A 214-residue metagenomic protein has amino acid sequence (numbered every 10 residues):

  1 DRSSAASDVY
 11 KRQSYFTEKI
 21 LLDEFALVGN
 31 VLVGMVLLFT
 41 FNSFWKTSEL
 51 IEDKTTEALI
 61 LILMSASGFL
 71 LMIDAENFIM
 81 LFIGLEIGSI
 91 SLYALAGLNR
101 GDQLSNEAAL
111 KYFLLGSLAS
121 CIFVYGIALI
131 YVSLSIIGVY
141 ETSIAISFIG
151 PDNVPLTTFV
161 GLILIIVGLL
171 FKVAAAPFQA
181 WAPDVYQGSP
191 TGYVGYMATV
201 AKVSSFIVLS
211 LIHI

Functional and structural regions predicted by a protein language model:
D1-A6, Y10, I212-H213: Single conserved hydrophobic/aromatic residue that forms the stacking wall/gate of nucleotide- or nucleobase-binding
S4-S7, L59-F69, S89-Y93, F113-G126 (+1 more regions): Small-residue-rich segments of transmembrane alpha-helices in multi-pass membrane proteins, especially helix faces
K11-I73: Hydrophobic alpha-helical transmembrane segments in multi-pass integral membrane proteins
Q13-T17, V124-D184, F206-L209: Juxtamembrane/interfacial segments at transmembrane-helix boundaries in multi-pass membrane proteins
E24-M35, I79-S91, F159-L169: Structural signature of hydrophobic alpha-helical transmembrane segments
F39-L61, E76, Y93-L110, S133 (+2 more regions): Membrane-interfacial helix termini and the short, flexible loops that connect transmembrane helices in multi-pass
E57-I60, D74-T157: Alpha-helical multi-pass transmembrane bundles of energy-transducing inner-membrane proteins
S67-I79, F206-L211: Hydrophobic alpha-helical transmembrane segments of integral membrane proteins
